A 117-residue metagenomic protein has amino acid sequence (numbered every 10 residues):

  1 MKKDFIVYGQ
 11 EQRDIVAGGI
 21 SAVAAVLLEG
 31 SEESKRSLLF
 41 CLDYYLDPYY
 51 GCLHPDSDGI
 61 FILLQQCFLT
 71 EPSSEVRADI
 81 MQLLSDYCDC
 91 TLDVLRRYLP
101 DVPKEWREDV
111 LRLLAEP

Functional and structural regions predicted by a protein language model:
M1-D4, S31-L46, P72: HEAT-repeat alpha-solenoid elements in large eukaryotic scaffold proteins
M1-E29: N-terminal "cap/leader" segments of large eukaryotic alpha-helical scaffolds
Y8-A17, D47-S57, D89-R96: Flexible loop/turn segments at the boundaries of HEAT repeats in alpha-solenoid HEAT proteins
I20-E32, I62-P72, R96-P100, K104: HEAT/HEAT-like alpha-solenoid repeats
G30, Y44-C52, L84-T91, V102 (+1 more regions): Residue-level signature of the C-terminal ends
L38, D79-I80, V110-L114: Conserved hydrophobic register position within alpha-solenoid helical repeats
Y44-L46, F61, S73-L95: Acidic, low-complexity, intrinsically disordered interaction modules
